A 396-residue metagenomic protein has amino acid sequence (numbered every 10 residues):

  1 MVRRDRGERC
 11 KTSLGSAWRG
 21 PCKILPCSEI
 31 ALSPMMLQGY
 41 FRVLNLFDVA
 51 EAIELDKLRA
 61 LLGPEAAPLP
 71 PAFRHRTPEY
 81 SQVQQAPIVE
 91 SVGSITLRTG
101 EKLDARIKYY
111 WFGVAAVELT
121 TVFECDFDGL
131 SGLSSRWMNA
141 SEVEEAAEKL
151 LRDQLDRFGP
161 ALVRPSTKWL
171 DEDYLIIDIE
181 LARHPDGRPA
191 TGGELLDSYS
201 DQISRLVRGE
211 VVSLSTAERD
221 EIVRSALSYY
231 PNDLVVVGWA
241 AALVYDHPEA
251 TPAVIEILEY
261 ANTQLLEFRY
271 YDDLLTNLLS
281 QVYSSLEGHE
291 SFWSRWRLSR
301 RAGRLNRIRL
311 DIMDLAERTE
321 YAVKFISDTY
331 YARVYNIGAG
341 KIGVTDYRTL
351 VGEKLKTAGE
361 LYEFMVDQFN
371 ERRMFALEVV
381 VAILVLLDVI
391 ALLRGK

Functional and structural regions predicted by a protein language model:
E8-K11, K23: Charged/polar low-complexity intrinsically disordered segments
I24-D233: Short Lys/Arg-enriched alpha/beta "domain-start" segment
Y199-R297: Extended, charged amphipathic alpha-helical segments
Y270-D388: Membrane-associated alpha-helical segments
I390-K396: Juxtamembrane boundary at the C-terminal end of a transmembrane helix
